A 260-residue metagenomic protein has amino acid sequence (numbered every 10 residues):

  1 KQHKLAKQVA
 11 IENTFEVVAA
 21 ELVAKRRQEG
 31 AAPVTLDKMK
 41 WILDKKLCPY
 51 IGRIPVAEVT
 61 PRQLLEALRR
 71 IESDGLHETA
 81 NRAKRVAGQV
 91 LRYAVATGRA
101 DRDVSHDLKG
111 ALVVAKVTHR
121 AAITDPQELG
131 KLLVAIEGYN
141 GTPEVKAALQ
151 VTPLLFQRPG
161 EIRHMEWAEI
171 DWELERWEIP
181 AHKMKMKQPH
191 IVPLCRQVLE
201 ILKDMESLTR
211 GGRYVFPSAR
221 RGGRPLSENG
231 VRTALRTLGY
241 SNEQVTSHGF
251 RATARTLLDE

Functional and structural regions predicted by a protein language model:
K1: Short, surface-exposed polybasic/aromatic micro-patch for ligand or macromolecular engagement
L5-D74, V90-Y93: Basic/aromatic-enriched alpha-helical hairpins
I11, F15, A19, A32-T35 (+12 more regions): Hydrophobic (often cysteine-bearing) scaffold residues that line and stabilize catalytic clefts of nucleotide/cofactor
E29, I71-G88, A96-M165, E173 (+4 more regions): Basic, Lys/Arg- and aromatic-enriched nucleic-acid-binding interface segment
L36, L47, L64, A87-V90 (+4 more regions): Conserved hydrophobic/aromatic pocket- or pore-lining residues that grip, position, or stack substrates in active sites
L47, V90-A94, L202-M205, L258: Hydrophobic recognition helices of helix-based DNA-binding modules
V134-K146, L155, V192, E206-R220 (+1 more regions): Short, basic (Lys/Arg/His-rich) helix/loop patches that form interaction surfaces in the mid-to-C-terminal regions
